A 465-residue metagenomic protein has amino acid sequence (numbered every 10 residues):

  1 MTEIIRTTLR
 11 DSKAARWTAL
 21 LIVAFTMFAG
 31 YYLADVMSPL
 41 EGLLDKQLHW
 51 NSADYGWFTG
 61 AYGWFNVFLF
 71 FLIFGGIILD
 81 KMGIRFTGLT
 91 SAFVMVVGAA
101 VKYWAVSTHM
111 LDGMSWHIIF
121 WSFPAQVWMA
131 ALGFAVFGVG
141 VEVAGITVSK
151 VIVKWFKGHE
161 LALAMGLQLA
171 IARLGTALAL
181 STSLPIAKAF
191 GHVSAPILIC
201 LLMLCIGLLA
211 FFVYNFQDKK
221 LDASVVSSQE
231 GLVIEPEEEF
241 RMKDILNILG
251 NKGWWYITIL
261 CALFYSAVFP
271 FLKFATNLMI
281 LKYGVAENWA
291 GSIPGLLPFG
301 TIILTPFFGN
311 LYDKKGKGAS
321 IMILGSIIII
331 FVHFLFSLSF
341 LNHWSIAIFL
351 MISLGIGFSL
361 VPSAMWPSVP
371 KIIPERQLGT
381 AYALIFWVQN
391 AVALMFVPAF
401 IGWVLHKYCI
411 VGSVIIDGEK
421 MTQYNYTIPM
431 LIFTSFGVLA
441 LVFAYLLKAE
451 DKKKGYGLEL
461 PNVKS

Functional and structural regions predicted by a protein language model:
T2-K13, D222-I257, V463-S465: Juxtamembrane intracellular "pre-TM" segments in multi-pass secondary transporters
M37-E41, N251-T305, P362, W366 (+1 more regions): Extracytoplasmic gate region of multi-pass secondary transporters
L69-I84, L304-K317, L405: Helix-to-loop junctions at the C-terminal end of transmembrane segments in multipass secondary transporters
F93-F123, I327-L341: C-terminal ends and interior cores of transmembrane alpha-helices in multi-pass membrane transporters/permeases
V127, G133-I171: Cytoplasmic helix-loop-helix junction between adjacent transmembrane helices in 12-TM secondary transporters
A162-K188, F386-P398: Glycine-rich segments within core transmembrane alpha-helices of 12-TM secondary carriers
S194-V213, T427-Y445: Symmetry-related core transmembrane helices of the 12-TM Major Facilitator Superfamily/SLC fold
G318-M365: C-terminal transmembrane helical hairpin of 12-TM major facilitator-type secondary transporters
